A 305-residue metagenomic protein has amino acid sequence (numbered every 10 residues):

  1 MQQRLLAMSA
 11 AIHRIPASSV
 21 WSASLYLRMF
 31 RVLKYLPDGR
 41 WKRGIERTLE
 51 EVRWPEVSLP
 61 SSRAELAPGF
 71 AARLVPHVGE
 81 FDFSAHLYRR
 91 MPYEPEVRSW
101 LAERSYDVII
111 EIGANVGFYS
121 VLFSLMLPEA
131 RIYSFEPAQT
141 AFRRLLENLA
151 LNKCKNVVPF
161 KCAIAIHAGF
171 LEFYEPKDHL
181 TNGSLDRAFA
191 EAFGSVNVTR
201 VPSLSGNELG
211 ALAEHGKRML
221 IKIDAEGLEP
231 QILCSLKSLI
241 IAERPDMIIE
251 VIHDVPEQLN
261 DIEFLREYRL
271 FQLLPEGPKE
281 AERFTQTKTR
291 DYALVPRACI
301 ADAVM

Functional and structural regions predicted by a protein language model:
M1-F135, R143-N148, K155, A213-H215 (+1 more regions): S-adenosyl-L-methionine
E50-V52, V57-S58, A67-G69, R73 (+6 more regions): Mobile, glycine- and charge-enriched loop segments and immediately flanking short secondary-structure elements within
H86-I110, F170-E172, D186-E243, D254-E257: Short internal loop-to-helix segment that lines adenine-nucleotide cofactor pockets
Y106, L127-S134, L209-M305: Conserved acidic-Pro-Pro-aromatic motif
F118-V121, R143, G169, P230-C234: Short N-terminal helix/helix-N-cap motif within the alpha/beta-hydrolase-1
A138: Conserved SAM/SAH-binding beta-strand->alpha-helix loop
L146, A150-D178: Core alpha/beta nucleotide-donor-binding catalytic domains of modification enzymes
F170-Y174, L185-D186, D261, E282-T285: Short aromatic-enriched loop/helix-cap "lid" or pocket-rim segments at secondary-structure transitions that line
